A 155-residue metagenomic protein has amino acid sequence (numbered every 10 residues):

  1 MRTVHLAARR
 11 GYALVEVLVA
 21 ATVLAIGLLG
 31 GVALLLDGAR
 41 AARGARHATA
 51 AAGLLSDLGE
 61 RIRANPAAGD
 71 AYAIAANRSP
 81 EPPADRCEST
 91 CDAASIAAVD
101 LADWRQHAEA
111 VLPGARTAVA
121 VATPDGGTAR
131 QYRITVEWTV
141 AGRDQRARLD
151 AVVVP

Functional and structural regions predicted by a protein language model:
M1-V4, G114-R116: Short coil-to-helix leader/linker segments, especially the first N-terminal amphipathic alpha-helix with its helix
R2-A8, Y12-S56: Aliphatic-rich helix starts adjacent to a transmembrane/signal segment
V19, R40-T49, G53-P155: Flexible, low-complexity segments enriched in proline/glycine/serine and punctuated by aromatic residues
